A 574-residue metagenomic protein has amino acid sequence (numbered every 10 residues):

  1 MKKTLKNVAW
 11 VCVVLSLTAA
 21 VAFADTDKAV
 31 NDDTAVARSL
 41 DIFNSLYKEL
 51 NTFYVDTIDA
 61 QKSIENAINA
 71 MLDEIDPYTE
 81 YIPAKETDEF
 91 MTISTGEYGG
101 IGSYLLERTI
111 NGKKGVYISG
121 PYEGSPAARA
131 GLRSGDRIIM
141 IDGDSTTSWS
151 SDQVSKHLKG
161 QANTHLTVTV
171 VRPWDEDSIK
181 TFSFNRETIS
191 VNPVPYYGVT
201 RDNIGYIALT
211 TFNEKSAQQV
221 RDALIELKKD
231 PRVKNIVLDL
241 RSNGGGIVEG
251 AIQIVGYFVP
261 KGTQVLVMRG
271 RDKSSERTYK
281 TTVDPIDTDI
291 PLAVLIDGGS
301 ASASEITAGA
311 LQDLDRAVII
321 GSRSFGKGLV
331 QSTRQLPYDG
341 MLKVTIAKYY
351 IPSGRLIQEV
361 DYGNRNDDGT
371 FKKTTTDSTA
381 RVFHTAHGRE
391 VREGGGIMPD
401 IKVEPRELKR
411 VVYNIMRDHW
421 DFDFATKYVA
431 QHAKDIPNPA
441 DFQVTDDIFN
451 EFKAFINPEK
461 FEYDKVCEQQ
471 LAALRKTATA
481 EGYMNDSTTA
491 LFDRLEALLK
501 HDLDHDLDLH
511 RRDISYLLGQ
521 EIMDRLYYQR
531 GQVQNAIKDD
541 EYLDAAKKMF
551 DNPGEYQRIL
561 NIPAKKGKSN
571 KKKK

Functional and structural regions predicted by a protein language model:
M1-D33: Bacterial Sec-dependent N-terminal signal peptides
V21-A37, N561-K574: Sec-dependent signal peptide cleavage junction
A24-S39, F43-A60, Y117-R133, D142-P337 (+2 more regions): Cleft-lining beta-strand/loop regions that shape enzyme active-site pockets
V36, T52-D59, E74-Y81, N111-V116 (+6 more regions): Short, solvent-exposed loop/turn elements at domain surfaces
Y54-V116, N163-R186, V191-Y196, I537-Y542 (+1 more regions): Extended, small/polar residue-biased N-terminal targeting/export presequences and adjacent propeptide/linker tracts
G135-R137: Structural motif
A303, D315, I320-S322, G326-R389 (+1 more regions): Polar, glycine-rich mid-to-C-terminal structural blocks that act as macromolecule-binding/assembly scaffolds
L356-I357, D361-G363, D367-K574: Conserved functional hotspot residues or short segments at active or partner-binding sites across diverse domains
